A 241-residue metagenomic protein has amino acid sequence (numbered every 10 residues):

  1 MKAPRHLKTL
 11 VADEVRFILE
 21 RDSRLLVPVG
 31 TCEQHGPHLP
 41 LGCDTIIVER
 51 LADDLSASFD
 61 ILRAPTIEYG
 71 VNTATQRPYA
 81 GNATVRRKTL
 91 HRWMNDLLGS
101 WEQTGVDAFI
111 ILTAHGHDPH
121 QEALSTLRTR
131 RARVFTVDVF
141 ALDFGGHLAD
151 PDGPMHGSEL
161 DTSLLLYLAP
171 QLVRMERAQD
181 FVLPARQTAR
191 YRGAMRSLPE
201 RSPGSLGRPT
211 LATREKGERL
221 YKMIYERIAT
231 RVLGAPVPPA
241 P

Functional and structural regions predicted by a protein language model:
M1-P241: Extended, histidine- and acidic-residue-enriched regions that form the cofactor-binding/catalytic faces
